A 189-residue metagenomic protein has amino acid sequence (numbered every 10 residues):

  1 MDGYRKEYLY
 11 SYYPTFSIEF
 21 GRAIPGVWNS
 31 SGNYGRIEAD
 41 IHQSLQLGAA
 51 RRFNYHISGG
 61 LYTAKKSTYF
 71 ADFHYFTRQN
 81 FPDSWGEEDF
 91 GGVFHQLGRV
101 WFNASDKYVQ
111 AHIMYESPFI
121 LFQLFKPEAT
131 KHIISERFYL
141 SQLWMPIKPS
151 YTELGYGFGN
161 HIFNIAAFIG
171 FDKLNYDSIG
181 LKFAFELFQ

Functional and structural regions predicted by a protein language model:
M1-Q189: Exposed, low-structure sequence patches enriched in small/polar residues
